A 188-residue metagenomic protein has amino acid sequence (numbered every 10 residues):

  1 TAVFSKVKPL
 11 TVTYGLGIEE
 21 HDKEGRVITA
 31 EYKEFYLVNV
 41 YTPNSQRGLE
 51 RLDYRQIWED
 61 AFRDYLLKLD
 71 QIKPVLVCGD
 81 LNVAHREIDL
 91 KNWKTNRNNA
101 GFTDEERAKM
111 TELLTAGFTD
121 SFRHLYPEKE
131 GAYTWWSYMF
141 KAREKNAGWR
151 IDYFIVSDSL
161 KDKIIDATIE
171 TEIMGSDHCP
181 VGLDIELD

Functional and structural regions predicted by a protein language model:
T1, E24-T29, R150-D152, H178-G182: Short hydrophobic/aromatic beta-strand or adjacent loop that forms the aromatic wall/cage of a ligand/substrate-binding
T1-S45: Structured beta-strand-rich core segments of catalytic domains in phosphoester-bond hydrolases
T1-T11, E130, M139-D162: Conserved beta strand-loop-helix elements of the APE1-like EEP
K8-I18, T119-F122, I165-T171: Short secondary-structure junctions
G17-I18, P43-E59, K94-N99: Surface-exposed cleft-lining segments at the edges of enzyme active sites
I18-E19, R143-N146, T171-M174: Short Gly/Pro-enriched turn/cap motifs at secondary-structure boundaries
W58-A147, I151: Metal-dependent phosphoesterases centered on the DNase I-like endonuclease/exonuclease/phosphatase
T168-D188: Surface polyanion/phosphate-binding segment centered on an Asp-His-Pro turn
